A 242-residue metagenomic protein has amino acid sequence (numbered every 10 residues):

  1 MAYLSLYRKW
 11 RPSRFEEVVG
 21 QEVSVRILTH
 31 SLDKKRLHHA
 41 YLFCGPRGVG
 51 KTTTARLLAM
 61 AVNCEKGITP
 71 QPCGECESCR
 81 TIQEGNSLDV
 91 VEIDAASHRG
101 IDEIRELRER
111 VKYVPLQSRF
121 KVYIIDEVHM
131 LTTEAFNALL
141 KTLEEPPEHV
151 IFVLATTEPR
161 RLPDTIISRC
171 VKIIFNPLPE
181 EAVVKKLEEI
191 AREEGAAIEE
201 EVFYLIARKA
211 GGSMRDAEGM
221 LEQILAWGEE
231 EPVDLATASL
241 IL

Functional and structural regions predicted by a protein language model:
M1-K172, I190: P-loop/Walker A NTP-binding region and its immediately flanking N-terminal helices in P-loop NTPase folds
S24, T81-L88, E103-E106, R119 (+2 more regions): Extended, largely alpha-helical regulatory/partner-binding modules appended to the mid-to-C-terminal parts
